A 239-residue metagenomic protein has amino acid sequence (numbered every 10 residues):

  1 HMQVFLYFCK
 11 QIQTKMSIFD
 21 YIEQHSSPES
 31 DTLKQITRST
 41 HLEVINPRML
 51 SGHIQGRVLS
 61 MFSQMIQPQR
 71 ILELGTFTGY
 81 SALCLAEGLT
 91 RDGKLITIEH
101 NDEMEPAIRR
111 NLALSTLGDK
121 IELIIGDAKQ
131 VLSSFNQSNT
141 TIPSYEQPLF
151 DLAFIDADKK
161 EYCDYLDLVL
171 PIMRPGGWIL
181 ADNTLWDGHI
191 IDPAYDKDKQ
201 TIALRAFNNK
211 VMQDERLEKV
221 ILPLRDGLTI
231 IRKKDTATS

Functional and structural regions predicted by a protein language model:
Q3-L152, K159-L180, T184-S239: A short alpha-helical cap/connector motif
